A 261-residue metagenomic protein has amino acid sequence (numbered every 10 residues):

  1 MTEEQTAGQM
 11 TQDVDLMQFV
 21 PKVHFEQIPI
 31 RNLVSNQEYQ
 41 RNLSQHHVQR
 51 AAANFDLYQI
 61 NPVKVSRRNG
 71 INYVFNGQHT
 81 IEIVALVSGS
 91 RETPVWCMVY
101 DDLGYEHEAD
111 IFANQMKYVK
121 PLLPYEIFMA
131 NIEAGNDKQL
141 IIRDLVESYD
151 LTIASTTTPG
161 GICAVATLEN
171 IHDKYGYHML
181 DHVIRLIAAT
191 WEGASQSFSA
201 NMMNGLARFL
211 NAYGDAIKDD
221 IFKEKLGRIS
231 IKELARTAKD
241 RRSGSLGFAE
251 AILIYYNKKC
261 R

Functional and structural regions predicted by a protein language model:
T2-T93, M98: Short alpha-helix boundary/capping and kink motifs at helix termini
A85, S90-R261: Solvent-exposed functional surfaces
